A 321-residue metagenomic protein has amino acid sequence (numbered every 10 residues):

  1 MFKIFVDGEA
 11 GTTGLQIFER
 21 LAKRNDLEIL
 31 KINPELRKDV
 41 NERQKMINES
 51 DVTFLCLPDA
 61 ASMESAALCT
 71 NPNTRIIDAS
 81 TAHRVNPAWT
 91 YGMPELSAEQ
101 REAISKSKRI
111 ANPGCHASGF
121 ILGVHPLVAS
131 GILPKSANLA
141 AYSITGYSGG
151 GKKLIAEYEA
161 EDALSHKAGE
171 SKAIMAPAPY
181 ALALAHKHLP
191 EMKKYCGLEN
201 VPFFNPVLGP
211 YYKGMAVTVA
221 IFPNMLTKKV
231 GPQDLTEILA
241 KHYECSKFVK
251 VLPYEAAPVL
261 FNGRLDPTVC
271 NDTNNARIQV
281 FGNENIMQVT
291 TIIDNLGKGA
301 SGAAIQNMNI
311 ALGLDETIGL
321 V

Functional and structural regions predicted by a protein language model:
M1-M175, Y180, F281-N283, I318-L320: N-terminal Rossmann-like NAD(P) cofactor-binding subdomain of oxidoreductases, focused on the glycine-rich
K3-D7, A111, T218-F222, V289-I292: Short glycine-rich or small-residue beta-strand-to-loop segments that form or flank ligand, phosphate, metal/Fe-S
G8, T12, C115-L122, A183-P190 (+5 more regions): Conserved active-site and cofactor/substrate-binding residues in soluble primary-metabolism enzymes
Q16, R20, L122-P126, E191-Y195 (+3 more regions): Alpha-helical scaffold segments in soluble metabolic enzymes
R20, R24, S130, Y195 (+3 more regions): Change "in soluble alpha/beta enzymes" to "in soluble alpha/beta proteins
K106-K108, M215-V217, N285-M287: Short amphipathic alpha-helical segments
A168-E170, A183-P258: C-terminal substrate-binding/catalytic lobe of Rossmann-fold NAD(P)-dependent dehydrogenases
A220-V321: C-terminal active-site/capping subdomain that shapes the small-molecule cofactor and substrate pocket of enzyme
